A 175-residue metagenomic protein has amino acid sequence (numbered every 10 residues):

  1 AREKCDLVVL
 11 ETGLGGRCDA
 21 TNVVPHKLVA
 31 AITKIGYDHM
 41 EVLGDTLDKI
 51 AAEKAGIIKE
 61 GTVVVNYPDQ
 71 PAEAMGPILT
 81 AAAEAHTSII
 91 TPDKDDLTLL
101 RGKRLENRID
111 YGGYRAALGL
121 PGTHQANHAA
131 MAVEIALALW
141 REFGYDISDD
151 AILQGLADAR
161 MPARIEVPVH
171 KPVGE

Functional and structural regions predicted by a protein language model:
A1-V42, M75-R115: Extended acidic/charged loop-beta regions that coordinate divalent cations and stabilize anionic phosphate/carboxylate
C5, K59-A74, P168: Phosphate/pyrophosphate-binding catalytic cores of soluble transferases and nucleic-acid-acting enzymes
L7-T12, D19-A31, I35-D38, K49 (+1 more regions): Nucleotide phosphate-binding/pyrophosphate-handling subdomain across enzymes that bind or process nucleotide phosphates
G44-A52: Glycine-rich S-adenosyl-L-methionine
A51-K59: Membrane-proximal helix-turn-helix segments that form the acceptor-binding/catalytic region of lipid-linked
I57, P71, D96-L97, P172: Residue-level detector of flexible, active-site-proximal loop/helix-junction positions within diverse enzyme catalytic
E60, A83-S88, A163, P172-E175: A short helix-to-beta-strand connector/capping loop
N66-D69, A81-K103, G119-T123, D149-A159 (+1 more regions): Beta-strand->loop->alpha-helix junctions that form or flank phosphate-binding loops in nucleotide-handling enzymes
